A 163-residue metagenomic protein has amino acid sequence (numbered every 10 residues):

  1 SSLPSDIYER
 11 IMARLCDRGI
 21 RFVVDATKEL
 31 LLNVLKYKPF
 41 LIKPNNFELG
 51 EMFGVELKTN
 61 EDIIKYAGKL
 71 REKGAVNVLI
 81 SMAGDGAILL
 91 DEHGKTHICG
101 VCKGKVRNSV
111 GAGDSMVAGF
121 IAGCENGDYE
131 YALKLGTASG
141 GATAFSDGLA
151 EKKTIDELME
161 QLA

Functional and structural regions predicted by a protein language model:
S1-E61: Conserved beta-alpha-beta core of the PfkB/ribokinase-like small-molecule kinase fold
D6, A13-R14, R18, L32-N33 (+1 more regions): Conserved phosphate-binding/catalytic region of the ribokinase-like
